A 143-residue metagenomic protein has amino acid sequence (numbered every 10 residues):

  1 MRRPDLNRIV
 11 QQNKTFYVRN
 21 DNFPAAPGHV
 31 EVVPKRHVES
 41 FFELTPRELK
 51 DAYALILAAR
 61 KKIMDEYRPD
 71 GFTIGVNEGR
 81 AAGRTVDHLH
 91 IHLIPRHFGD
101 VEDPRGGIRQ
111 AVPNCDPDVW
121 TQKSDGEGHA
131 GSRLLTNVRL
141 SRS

Functional and structural regions predicted by a protein language model:
M1-S143: HIT superfamily nucleotide-processing domains
